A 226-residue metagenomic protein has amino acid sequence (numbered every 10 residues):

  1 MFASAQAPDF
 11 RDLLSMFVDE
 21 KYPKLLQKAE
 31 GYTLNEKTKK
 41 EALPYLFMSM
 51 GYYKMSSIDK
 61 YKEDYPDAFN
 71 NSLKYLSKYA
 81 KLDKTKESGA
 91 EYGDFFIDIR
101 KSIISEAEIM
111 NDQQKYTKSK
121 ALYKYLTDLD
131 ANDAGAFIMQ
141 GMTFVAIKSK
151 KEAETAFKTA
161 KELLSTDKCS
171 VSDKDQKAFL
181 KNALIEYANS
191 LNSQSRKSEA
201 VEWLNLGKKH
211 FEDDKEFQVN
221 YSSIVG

Functional and structural regions predicted by a protein language model:
Q6-N70: Start-of-domain marker
E30, N70-L73, S77, K124 (+4 more regions): Alpha-solenoid helical repeat scaffolds
K37-K39, K84, A131, S165 (+1 more regions): Short coil turns that delineate tetratricopeptide repeat
S88-N192: Extended amphipathic alpha-helical interaction segments
A178, A183-G226: Terminal, low-structured helical/coil segments at or just beyond the last alpha-helical repeat
